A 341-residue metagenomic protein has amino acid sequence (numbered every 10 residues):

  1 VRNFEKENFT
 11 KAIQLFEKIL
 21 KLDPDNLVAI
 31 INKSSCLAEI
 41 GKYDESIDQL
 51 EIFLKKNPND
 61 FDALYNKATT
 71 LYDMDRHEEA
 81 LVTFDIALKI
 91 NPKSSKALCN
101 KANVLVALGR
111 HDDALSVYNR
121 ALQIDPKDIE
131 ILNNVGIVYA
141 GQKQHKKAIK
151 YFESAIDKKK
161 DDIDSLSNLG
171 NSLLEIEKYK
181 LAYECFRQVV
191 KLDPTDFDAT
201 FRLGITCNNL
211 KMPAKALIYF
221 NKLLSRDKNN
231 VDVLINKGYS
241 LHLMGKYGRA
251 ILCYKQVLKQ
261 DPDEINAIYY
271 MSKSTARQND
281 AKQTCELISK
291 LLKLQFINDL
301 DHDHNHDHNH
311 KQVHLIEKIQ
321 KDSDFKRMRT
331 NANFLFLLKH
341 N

Functional and structural regions predicted by a protein language model:
V1-F4, V28-E39, D62-D73, K96-A107 (+5 more regions): Conserved alpha-helical positions within TPR/SEL1-like repeat arrays
I19, I52-F53, I86-A87, R120-A121 (+5 more regions): Canonical positions in the second alpha-helix
D25, N59, K93, K127 (+5 more regions): Short coil loop/turn residues that delineate tetratricopeptide repeat
S225-D227, D232-N341: Alpha-helical protein-protein interaction modules
